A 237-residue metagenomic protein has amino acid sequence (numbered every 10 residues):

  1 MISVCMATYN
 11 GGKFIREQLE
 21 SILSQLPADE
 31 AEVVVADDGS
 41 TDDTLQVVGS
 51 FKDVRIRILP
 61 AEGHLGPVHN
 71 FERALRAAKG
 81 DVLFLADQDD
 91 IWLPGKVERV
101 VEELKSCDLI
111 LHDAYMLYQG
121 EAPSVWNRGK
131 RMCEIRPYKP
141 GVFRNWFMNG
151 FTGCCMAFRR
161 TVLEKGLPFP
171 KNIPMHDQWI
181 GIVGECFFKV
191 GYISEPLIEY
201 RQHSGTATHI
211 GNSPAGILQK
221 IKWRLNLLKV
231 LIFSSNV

Functional and structural regions predicted by a protein language model:
M1-S3, E32, W179: Cell-envelope/extracellular polymer assembly enzymes that use nucleotide-activated donors
G11-S24: Short, well-formed alpha-helical segments that are part of the catalytic scaffolds of diverse glycosyltransferases
S21, D37-Q46: A conserved acidic beta->alpha catalytic loop
E30-G39, L59-A61: Short beta-strand/loop segment that forms part of the nucleotide-sugar
A61-A78: Glycine-rich, basic loop-to-helix element that forms the pyrophosphate-binding segment of sugar-nucleotide handling
L83: Short aromatic/hydrophobic "clamp" motif used to bind/position activated sugar donors
V97-V125: Conserved donor NDP-sugar-binding/catalytic core segment of glycosyltransferases
R136-G211: Conserved nucleotide-sugar donor-binding catalytic segment
